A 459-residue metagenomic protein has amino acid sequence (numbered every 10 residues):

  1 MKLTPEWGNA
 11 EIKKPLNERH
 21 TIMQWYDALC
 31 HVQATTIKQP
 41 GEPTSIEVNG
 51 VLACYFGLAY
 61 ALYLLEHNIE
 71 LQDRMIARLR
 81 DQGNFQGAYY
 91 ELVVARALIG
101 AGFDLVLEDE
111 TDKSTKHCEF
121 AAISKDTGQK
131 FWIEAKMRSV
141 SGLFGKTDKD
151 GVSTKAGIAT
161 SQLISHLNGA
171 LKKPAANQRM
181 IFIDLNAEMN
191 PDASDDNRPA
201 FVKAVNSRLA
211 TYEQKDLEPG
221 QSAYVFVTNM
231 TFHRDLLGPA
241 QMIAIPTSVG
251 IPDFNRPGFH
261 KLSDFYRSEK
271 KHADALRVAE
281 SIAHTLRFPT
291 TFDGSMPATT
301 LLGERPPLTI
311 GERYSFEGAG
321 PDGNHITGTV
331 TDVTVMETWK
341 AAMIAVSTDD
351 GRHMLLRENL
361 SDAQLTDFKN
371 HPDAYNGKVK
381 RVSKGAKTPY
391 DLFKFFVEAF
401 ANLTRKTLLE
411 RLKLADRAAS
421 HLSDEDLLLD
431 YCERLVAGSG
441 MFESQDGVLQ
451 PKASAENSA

Functional and structural regions predicted by a protein language model:
M1-A101, K136-A459: Charged, structured surface patches that assemble and position nucleic-acid processing machinery
L98, F120-A122, Q129-S139: Conserved catalytic cores of phosphodiester-cleaving nucleases, focusing on short active-site segments
G100-I123: A short acidic/basic microdomain associated with nuclease active sites
H117, K130, Q178: Extracellular structured ligand-interaction cores
